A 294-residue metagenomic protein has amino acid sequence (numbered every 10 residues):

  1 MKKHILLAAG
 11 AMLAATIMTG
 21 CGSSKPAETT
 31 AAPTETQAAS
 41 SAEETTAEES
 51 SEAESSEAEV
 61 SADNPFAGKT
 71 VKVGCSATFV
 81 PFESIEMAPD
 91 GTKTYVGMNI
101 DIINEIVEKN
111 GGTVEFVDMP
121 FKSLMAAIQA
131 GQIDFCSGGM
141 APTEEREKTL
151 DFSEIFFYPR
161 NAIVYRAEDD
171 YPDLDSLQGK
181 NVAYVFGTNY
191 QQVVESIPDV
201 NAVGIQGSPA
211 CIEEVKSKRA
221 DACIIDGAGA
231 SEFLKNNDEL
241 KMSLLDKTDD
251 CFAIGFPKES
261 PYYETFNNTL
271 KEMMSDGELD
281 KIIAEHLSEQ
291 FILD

Functional and structural regions predicted by a protein language model:
T16-G20: C-terminal motif of bacterial Sec signal peptides marking the signal peptidase cleavage site
G22-K25: Bacterial signal peptide processing site
S56-M140: Extracytoplasmic small-molecule ligand-binding "clamshell" domains of the periplasmic binding protein/Venus flytrap
E57-A67, N189-Q206, K241-D246, N268-D294: Ligand-binding clefts/hinges and TM-proximal coupling segments of bilobed small-molecule sensing domains
A77, F157-Y165, G227, S231-K271 (+1 more regions): Periplasmic-binding protein-like
M98-D101, E115-A127, D169, N189 (+2 more regions): Short helix-initiation/N-cap motifs at beta->coil->alpha
I100-K109, E168-Y171, D175, F186-T188 (+1 more regions): Extended ligand-binding regions for polar small-molecule ligands
S123, G139-T149, V193-S196, K216-S217 (+1 more regions): A ligand-binding cleft/hinge motif common to bilobed small-molecule-binding domains
